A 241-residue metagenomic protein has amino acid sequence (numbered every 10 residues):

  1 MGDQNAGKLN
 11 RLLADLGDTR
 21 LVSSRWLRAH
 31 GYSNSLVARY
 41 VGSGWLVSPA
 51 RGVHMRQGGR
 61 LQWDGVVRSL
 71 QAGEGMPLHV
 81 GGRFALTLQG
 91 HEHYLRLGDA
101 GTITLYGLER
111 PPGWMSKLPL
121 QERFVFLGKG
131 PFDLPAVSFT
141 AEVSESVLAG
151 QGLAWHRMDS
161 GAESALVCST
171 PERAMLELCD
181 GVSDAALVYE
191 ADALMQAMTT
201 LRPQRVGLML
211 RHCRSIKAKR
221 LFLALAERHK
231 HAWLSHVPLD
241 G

Functional and structural regions predicted by a protein language model:
M1-F84, G98-R110, W114-M115, A197-E227: Short beta-edge/loop segments at beta->alpha junctions of small alpha/beta modules that act as binding/recognition
H91-G241: Phosphate-handling catalytic interfaces
